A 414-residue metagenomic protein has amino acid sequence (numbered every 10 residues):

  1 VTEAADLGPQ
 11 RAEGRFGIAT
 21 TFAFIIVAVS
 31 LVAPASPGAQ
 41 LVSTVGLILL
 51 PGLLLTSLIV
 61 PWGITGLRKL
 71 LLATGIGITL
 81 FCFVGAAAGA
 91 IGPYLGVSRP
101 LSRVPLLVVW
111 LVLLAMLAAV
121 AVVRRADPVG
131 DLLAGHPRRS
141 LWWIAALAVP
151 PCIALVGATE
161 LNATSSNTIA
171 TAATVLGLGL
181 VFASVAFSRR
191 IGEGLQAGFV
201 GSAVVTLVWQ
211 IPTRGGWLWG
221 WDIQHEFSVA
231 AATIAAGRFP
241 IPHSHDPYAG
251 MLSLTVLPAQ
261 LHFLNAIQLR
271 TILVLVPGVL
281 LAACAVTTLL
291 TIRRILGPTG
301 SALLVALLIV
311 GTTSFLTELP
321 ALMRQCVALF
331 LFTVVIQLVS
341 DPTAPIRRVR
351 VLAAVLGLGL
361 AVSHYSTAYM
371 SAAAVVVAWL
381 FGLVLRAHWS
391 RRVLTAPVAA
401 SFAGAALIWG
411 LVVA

Functional and structural regions predicted by a protein language model:
V1-G192: Membrane-embedded, hydrophobic transmembrane alpha-helices
T44, I48, T174-G177, L281 (+5 more regions): Hydrophobic core segments of transmembrane alpha-helices in multi-pass, intramembrane catalytic enzymes
V156, L338, R350-Y365: Membrane-interface alpha helices of multi-pass inner-membrane proteins
L161-N167, S184-F330: Active-site lumenal/periplasmic loops and adjacent helix-entry segments of GT-C-fold, multi-pass membrane
E226-V229, A387, A399-A414: Transmembrane-lumen/periplasm boundary regions of multi-pass, lipid-linked membrane glycan transferases
L264-N265, I295, G311, G359-T367 (+1 more regions): Transmembrane helix irregularities
F332-V349: Membrane-interface transmembrane helices that cradle and orient dolichyl/undecaprenyl
L338, S371-F402: Perimembrane helix-loop-helix junctions
